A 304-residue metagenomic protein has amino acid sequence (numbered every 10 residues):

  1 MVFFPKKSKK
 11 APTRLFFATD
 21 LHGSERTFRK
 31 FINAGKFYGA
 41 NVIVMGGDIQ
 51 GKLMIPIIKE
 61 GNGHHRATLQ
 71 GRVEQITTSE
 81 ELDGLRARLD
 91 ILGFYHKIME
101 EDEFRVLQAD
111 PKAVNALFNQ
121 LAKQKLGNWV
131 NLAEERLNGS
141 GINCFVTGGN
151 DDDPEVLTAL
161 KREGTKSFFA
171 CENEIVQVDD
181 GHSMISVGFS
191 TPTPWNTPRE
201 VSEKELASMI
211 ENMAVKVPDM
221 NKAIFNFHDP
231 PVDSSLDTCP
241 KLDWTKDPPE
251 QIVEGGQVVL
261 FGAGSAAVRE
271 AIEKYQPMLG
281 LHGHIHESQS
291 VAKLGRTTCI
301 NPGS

Functional and structural regions predicted by a protein language model:
V2, T27-D179: Core catalytic region of metal-dependent phosphoesterases/phosphodiesterases, especially metallo-beta-lactamase-like
K6-L15, I175-S186, P218-I224, A292-C299: Beta-strand-turn-beta hairpins that frame and shape the catalytic cleft of phosphate-ester-processing enzymes
L15-D20, I43-M45: Short, hydrophobic/glycine-enriched beta-strand segments
H22-R26, I49-M54, C144-T158, V176-V178 (+3 more regions): Active-site environment of divalent metal-dependent phosphoester hydrolases
Y38, M220, Y275: Active-site charged/polar residues at nucleotide-handling catalytic sites that mediate phosphoryl, nucleotidyl
V42-M45, F145, K166-S167, G181 (+1 more regions): Conserved beta-sheet core of the metallophosphoesterase superfamily
Q50, R105-L117, M220-D243: Short acidic, glycine-rich surface-loop motifs adjacent to enzyme active sites
D180-A223, D243-W244, V258-A266: Binuclear metal-dependent hydrolase catalytic cores centered on His/Asp/Glu-rich metal-binding motifs
